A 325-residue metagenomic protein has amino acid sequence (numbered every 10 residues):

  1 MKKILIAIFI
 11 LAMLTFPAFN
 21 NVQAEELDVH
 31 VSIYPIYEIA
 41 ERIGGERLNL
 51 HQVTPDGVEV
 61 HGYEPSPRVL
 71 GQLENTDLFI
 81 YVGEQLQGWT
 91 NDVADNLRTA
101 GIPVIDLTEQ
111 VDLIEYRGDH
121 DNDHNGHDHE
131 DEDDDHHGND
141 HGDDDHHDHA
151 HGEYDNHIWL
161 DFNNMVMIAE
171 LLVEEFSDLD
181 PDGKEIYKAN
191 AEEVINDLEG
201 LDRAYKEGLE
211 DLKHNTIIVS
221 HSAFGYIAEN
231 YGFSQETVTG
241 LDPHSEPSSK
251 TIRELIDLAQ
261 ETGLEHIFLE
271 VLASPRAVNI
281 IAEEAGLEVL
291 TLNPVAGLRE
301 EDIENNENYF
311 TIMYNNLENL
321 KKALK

Functional and structural regions predicted by a protein language model:
A7-A18: Bacterial N-terminal signal peptides
A18, Q23-K325: Extracytoplasmic metal-acquisition and chelation regions
